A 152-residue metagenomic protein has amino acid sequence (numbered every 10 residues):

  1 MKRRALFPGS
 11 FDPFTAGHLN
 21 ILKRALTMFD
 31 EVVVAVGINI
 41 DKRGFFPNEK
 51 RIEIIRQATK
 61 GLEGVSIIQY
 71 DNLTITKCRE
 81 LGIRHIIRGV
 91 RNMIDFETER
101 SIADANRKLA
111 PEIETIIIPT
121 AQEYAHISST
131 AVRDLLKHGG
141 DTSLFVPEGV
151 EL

Functional and structural regions predicted by a protein language model:
M1-L152: Nucleotidyltransferase catalytic core that binds NTPs
